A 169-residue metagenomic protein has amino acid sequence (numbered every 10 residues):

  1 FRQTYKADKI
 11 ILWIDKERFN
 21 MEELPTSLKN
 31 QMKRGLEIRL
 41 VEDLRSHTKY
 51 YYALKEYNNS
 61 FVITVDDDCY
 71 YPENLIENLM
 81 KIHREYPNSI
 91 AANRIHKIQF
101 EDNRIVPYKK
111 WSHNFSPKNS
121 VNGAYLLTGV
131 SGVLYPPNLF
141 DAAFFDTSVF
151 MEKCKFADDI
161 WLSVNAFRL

Functional and structural regions predicted by a protein language model:
F1-D8, K16, N30-M32: Short, acidic, metal-binding catalytic loop of nucleotide-sugar glycosyltransferases
F1-R2, L12, N20-E23: Short, well-formed alpha-helical segments that are part of the catalytic scaffolds of diverse glycosyltransferases
D8-F19, R39-L40: Short beta-strand/loop segment that forms part of the nucleotide-sugar
V41-K49: A short, glycine-/small-residue-rich helix N-cap motif at loop->alpha-helix starts within glycosyltransferase
Y50-F61: Active-site nucleotide-sugar/metal-binding loop of Leloir-type enzymes
A53, Y70-S148: Conserved catalytic core of nucleotide-sugar-dependent glycosyltransferases
N59-Y70: Short beta-strand-to-loop acidic/aromatic patch adjacent to the donor-nucleotide binding site
C154-W161: Acidic donor-binding loop at a coil-to-helix junction in glycosyltransferase catalytic cores that engages
